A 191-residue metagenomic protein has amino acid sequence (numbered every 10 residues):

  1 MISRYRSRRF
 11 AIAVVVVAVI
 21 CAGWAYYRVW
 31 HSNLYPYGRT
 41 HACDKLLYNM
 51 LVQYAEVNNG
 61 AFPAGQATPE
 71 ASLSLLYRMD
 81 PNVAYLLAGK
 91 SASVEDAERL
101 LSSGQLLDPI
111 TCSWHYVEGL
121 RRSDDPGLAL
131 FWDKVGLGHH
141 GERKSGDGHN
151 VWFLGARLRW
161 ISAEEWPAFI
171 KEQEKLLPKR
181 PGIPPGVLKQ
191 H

Functional and structural regions predicted by a protein language model:
M1-W24: N-terminal Sec-pathway targeting helices
S3, V52, V83, S113-W114: Intrinsically disordered, low-complexity segments enriched in small/polar residues
A11-V17, L107, R180, P184: Low-complexity, intrinsically disordered short peptide segments enriched in small/polar/basic residues
I12-A13, Y27-W30, L120-R122: Generic detector of short, locally flexible boundary/turn motifs and exposed helical patches
W24-S93, L158-Q190: Conserved hydrophobic/amphipathic alpha-helical signal-anchor segments
E95-I170, G186-K189: Active-site-flanking ligand-binding surface segments in enzyme catalytic domains
